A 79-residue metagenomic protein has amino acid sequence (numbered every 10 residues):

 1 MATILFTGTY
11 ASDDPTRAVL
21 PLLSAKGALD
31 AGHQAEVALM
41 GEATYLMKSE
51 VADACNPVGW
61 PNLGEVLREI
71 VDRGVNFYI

Functional and structural regions predicted by a protein language model:
T3, Q34-E36, N76: Residues at the starts of beta-strands that form the adenosine-phosphate
L5-A18, E50-V51: Short, glycine-rich nucleotide/cofactor-binding loops
F6-G8, E36-M40: Short, conserved beta-strand edge motifs with alternating hydrophobic and charged residues
Y10-S12, G41-Y45: Acidic, glycine-rich active-site loops and adjacent beta-strand->loop/helix elements that engage anionic groups
T16-L20, V58-G59: Short, glycine/acidic-rich beta->alpha junctions
A18-A31, V37: Histidine-anchored nucleotide/phosphate-binding helix
A43-P57: N-terminal beta-loop-helix "entrance" segment that forms/cooperates in small-molecule cofactor or anionic ligand
D53-I79: A glycine-rich helix N-cap at a beta->alpha junction
